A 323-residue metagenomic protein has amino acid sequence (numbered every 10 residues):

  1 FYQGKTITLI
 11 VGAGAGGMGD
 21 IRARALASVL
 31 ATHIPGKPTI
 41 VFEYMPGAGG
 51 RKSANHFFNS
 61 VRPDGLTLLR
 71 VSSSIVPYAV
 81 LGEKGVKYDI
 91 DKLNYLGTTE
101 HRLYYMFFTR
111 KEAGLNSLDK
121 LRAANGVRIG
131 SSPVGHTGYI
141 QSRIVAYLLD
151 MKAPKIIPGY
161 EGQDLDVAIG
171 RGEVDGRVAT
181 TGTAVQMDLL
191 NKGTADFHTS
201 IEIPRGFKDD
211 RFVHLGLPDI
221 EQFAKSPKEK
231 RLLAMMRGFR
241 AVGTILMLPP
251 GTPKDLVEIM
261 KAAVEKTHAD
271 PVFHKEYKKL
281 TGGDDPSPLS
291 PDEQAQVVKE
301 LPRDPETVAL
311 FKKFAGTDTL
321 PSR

Functional and structural regions predicted by a protein language model:
F1-I10: Mature N-terminal segment immediately following signal peptide/propeptide cleavage in secreted/periplasmic
I7, T32-K37, H56-T67, V76-R171 (+3 more regions): Hinge/capping helix and adjacent helix->loop/strand transition within the periplasmic-binding protein
L9-R24, P46-G49, G130-T137: Extracytoplasmic "Venus flytrap"
K37-N55: Early extracytoplasmic/lumenal segment of secretory-pathway proteins
L69-I75, E161-G162, V178-V185, I201-P204 (+1 more regions): Beta->alpha turn/N-cap motifs
Q186-H268, E306-A309, T317-R323: C-terminal lobe and pocket-closing loops of periplasmic/extracytoplasmic Venus-flytrap solute-binding proteins
A195, E202-D209, I220, E265 (+1 more regions): Mature extracytoplasmic/periplasmic domains
P271, L289-R323: Extracellular/periplasmic bilobal clamshell ligand-binding domains
